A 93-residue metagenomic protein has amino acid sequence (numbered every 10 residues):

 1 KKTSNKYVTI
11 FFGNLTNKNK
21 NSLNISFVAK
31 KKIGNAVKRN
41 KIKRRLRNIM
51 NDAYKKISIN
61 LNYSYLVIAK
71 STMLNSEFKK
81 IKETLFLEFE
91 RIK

Functional and structural regions predicted by a protein language model:
K1-K93: Positively charged, solvent-exposed patches that mediate nucleic-acid binding
